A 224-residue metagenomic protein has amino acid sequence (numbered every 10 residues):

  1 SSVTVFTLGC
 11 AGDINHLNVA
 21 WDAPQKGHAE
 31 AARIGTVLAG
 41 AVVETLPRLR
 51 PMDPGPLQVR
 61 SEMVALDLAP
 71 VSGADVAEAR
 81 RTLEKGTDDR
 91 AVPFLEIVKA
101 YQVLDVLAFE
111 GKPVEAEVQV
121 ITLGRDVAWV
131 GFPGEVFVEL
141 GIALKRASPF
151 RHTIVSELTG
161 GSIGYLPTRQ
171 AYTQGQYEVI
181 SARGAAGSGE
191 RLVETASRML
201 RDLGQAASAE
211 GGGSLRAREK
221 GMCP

Functional and structural regions predicted by a protein language model:
S1-P224: Non-catalytic substrate/cofactor recognition surfaces at enzyme active-site rims
